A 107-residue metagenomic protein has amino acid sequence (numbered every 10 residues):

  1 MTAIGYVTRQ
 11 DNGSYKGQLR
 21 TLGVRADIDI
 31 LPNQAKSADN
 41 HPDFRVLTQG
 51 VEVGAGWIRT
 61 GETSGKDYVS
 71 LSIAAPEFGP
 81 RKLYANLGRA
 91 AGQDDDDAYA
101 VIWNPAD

Functional and structural regions predicted by a protein language model:
M1-D107: Single-stranded nucleic acid-binding surfaces, predominantly the OB-fold ssDNA-binding core
